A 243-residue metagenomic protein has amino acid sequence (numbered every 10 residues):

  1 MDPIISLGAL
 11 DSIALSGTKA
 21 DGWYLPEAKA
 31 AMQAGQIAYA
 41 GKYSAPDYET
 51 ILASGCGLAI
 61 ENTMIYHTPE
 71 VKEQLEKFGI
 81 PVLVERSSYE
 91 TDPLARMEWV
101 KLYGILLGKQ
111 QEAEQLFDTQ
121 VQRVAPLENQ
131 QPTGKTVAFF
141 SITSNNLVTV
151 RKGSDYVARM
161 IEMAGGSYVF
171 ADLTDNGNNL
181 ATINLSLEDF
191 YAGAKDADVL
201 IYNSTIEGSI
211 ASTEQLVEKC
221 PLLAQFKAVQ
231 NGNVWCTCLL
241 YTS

Functional and structural regions predicted by a protein language model:
M1-L52, L58-I65: A short, structured surface patch at a secondary-structure boundary
M1-L7, E112-G165: Basic- and aromatic-lined ligand-binding clefts that recognize polyanionic substrates
S16-E27, H67-E70, E85-L102, G134-R159: Extracytoplasmic ligand-binding site segments that recognize negatively charged/polar headgroups
I37-Y48, D175-E188: Short helix-initiation/N-cap motifs at beta->coil->alpha
Y48-N62, I80, F190, A194-L200: Proline-aspartate-enriched helix->loop->beta-strand connector
V157-N179, S204, C236: His/Asp/Glu-enriched short active-site or ligand-binding loop at hydrolase and phosphoryl-transfer sites
A171, N179-Y202: Ligand-binding pocket segment of bilobal, Venus flytrap-like solute-binding proteins
Y241-T242: Conserved small/polar residues in nucleotide/adenosyl-binding loops
